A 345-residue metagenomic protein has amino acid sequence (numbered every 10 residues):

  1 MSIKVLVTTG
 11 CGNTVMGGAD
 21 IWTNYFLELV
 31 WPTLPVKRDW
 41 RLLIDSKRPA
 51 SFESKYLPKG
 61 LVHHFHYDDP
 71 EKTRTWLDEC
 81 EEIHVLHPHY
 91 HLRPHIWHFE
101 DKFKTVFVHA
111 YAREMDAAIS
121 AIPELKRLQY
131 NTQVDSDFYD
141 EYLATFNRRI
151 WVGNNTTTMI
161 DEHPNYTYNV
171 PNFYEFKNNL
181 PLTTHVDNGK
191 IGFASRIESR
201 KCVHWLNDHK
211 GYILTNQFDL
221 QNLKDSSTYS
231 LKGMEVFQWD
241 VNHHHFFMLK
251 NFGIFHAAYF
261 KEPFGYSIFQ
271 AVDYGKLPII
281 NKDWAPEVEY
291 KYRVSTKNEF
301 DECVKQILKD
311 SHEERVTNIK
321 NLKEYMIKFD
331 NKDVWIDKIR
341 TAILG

Functional and structural regions predicted by a protein language model:
T8-Y25, A50, S199-K201: A short, glycine/small-residue-rich beta-strand->loop->alpha-helix junction that serves as a flexible
A112-E114, N155-T156, Y166-P181, D219-L220 (+1 more regions): Short beta-strand->alpha-helix junction loop in the catalytic core of nucleotide-activated group-transfer enzymes
R113-W151: Membrane-proximal helix-turn-helix segments that form the acceptor-binding/catalytic region of lipid-linked
F176-N179, T184-S230, V236-V241: Conserved catalytic-core segment of nucleotide-activated headgroup transferases in glycan assembly
H245-F246, I268-D273: Short alpha-helical segment that forms part of, or immediately flanks, the ligand-binding pocket in carbohydrate-active
F255-I268, K282-Y290: Nucleotide-sugar-dependent
K276-N281: Short hydrophobic beta-strand element within catalytic cores of glycosyltransferases and related nucleotide-activated
S295-D301, K309-L344: A charged, aromatic-enriched C-terminal amphipathic alpha-helix characteristic of glycosyltransferases across folds
